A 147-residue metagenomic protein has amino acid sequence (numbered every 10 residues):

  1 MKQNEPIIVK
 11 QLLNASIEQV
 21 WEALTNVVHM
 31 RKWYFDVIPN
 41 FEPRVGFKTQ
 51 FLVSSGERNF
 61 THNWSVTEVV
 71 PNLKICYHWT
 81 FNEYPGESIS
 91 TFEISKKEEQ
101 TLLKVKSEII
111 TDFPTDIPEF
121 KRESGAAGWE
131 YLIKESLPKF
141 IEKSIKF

Functional and structural regions predicted by a protein language model:
M1-N4, L52-G56: Extracellular beta-rich ligand/substrate-recognition surface
M1-P39: Hydrophobic ligand-binding cavity/cleft-lining segments
N4-E5, V45, R58, G86: Residue-level preference for beta-strand/loop junctions
I8-N14, E42, L52, S65 (+1 more regions): Generic structural detector for well-ordered beta-strands
V20-W21, M30, T49-F51, V66 (+4 more regions): Hydrophobic pocket/interface hotspot
V37-F47: A solvent-exposed, acidic/Ser-Thr-rich amphipathic alpha-helical stretch
N40, S55-L102, E108-D112: Hydrophobic-ligand binding "helix-grip"
I109-F147: A conserved amphipathic terminal alpha-helix motif
